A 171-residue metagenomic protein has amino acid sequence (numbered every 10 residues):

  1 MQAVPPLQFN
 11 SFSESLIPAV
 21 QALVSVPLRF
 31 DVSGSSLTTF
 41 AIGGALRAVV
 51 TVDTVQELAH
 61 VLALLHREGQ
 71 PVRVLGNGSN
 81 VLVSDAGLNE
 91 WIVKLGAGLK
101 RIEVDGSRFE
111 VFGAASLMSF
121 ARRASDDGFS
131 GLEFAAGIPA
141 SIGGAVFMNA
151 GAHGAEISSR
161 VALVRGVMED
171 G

Functional and structural regions predicted by a protein language model:
Q2, P6-F9, F112, V161 (+1 more regions): Structured catalytic cores of enzymes that bind and process phosphorylated ligands/cofactors
P5-L7, S11-I142: Anion-binding (especially nucleotide phosphate/pyrophosphate-binding) glycine-rich loop and adjoining beta-alpha core
E133-A135, I142-G171: FAD-binding subdomain of flavoenzyme oxidoreductases
